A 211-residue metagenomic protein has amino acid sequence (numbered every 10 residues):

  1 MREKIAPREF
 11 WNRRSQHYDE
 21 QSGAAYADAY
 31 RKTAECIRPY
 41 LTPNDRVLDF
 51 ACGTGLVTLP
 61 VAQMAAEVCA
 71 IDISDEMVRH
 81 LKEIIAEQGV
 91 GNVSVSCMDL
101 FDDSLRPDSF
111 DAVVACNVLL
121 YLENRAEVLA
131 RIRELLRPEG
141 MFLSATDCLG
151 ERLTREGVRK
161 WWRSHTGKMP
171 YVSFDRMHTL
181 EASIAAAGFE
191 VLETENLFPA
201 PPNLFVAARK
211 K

Functional and structural regions predicted by a protein language model:
M1-T42, H80, G150-E151, F198: Conserved class I S-adenosyl-L-methionine
T42, L122-E123, L136-R137: Helix-to-beta-strand junctions that scaffold the AdoMet/dcAdoMet cofactor pocket in Class I SAM-dependent enzymes
L48, T54-D102: Class I SAM-dependent methyltransferase SAM/SAH-binding core
V114: A conserved beta-strand element that flanks and buttresses the S-adenosyl-L-methionine
N117-V118: Short catalytic micro-motifs in class I SAM-dependent methyltransferases
A126-P138: A short glycine-rich, Lys/Arg-flanked "PGG" loop and its adjoining helix->strand segment in the class I
L143-T166: Conserved class I S-adenosyl-L-methionine
Y171-A187: Short alpha-helix
